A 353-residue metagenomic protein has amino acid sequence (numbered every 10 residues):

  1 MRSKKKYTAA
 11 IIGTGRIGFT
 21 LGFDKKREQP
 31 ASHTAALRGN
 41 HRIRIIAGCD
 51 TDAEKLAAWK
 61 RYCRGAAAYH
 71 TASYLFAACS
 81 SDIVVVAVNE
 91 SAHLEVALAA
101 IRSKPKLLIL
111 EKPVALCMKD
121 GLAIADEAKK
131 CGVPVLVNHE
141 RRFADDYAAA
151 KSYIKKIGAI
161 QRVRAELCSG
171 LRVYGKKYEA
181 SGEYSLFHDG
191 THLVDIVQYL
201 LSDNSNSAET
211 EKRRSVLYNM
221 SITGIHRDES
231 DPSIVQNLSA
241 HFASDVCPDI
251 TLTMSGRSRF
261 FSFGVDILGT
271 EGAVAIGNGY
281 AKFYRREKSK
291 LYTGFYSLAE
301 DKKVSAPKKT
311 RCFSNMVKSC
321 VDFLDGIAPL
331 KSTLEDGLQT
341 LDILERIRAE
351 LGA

Functional and structural regions predicted by a protein language model:
M1-K6, I83-V88, K318-A353: C-terminal helix-rich "cap/oligomerization" subdomain common to oxidoreductases
M1-Y62: N-terminal Rossmann-like dinucleotide-binding module
I43-A47, D82-V84, Y184: Short active-site oxyanion
C63-E127: Beta-loop-alpha module in the N-terminal Rossmann-like domain of NAD(P)-dependent dehydrogenases, especially those
I109-L110, V135-V137, I276: Hydrophobic residues in well-ordered beta-strands that form the structural core
A115-G175: A contiguous active-site-proximal alpha/beta segment in oxidoreductase catalytic domains
V173-D249, T253-F260, E335-L338: Rossmann-like dinucleotide-binding domain that binds NAD(P)(H)
V246-M316, T333: NAD(P)-dinucleotide binding in Rossmann-like oxidoreductases
